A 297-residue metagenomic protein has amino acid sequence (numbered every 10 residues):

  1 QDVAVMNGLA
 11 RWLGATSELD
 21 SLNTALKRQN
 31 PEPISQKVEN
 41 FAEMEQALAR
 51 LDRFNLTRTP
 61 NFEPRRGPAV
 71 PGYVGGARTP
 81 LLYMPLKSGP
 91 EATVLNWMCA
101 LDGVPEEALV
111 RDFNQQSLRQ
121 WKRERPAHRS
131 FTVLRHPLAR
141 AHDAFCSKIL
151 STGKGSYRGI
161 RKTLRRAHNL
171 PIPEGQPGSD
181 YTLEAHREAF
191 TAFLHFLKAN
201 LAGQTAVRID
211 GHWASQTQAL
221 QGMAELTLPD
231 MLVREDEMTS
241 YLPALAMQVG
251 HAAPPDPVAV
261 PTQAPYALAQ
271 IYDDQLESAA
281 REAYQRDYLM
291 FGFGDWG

Functional and structural regions predicted by a protein language model:
Q1: G-domain G4 guanine-recognition motif of GTPases
R11, A15-G297: Membrane-interface amphipathic segments in extracytoplasmic regions
